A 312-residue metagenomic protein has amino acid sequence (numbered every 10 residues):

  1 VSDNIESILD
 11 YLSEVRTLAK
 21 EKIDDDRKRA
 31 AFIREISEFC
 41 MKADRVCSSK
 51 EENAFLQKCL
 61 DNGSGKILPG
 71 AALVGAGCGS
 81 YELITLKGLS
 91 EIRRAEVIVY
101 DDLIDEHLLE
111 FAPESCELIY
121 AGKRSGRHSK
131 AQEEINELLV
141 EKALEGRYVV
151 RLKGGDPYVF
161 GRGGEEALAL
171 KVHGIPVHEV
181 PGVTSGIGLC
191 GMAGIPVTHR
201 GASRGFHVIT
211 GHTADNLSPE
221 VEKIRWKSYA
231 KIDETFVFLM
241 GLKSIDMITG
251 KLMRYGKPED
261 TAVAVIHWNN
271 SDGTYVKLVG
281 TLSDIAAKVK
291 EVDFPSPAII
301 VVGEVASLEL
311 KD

Functional and structural regions predicted by a protein language model:
V1-E21: Long, charge-dense
V1-I5, T184-G188, P297-A298: Short alpha-helices
E14, L18-D61, P69-A71, L144-V149 (+1 more regions): A contiguous loop/helix-start segment that scaffolds small-molecule binding in enzyme catalytic cores
K58, I67-G75, S90-V183, G188 (+1 more regions): Class I S-adenosyl-L-methionine
L73-L83, G126, M240: Short, glycine-rich nucleotide/cofactor-binding loops
L86-R94, P113-C116, E165-A169, G194-P196 (+3 more regions): Short, solvent-exposed amphipathic alpha-helical segments in soluble enzyme and RNA/protein-processing domains
C116-K123, G174-H178, V197-H207, G256-V265: Short hydrophobic/aromatic-enriched beta-strand-loop microsegments
Y158-I232, Y275-S283: Class I SAM-dependent methyltransferase SAM-binding "motif I" and its flanking Rossmann-like core
